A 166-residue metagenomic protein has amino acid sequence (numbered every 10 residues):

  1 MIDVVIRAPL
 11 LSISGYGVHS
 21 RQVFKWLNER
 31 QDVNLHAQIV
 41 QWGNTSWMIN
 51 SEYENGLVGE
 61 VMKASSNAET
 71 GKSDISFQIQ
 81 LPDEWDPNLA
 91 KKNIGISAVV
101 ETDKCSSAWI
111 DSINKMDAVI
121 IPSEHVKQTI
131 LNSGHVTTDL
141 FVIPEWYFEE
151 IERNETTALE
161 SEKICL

Functional and structural regions predicted by a protein language model:
M1-S73: N-terminal pre-catalytic "stem/leader" segment of glycosyltransferase-like enzymes
V5, A158-L166: Conserved donor-binding/catalytic core segment of Leloir-type glycosyltransferases
V5, T45-L131: Extended catalytic core of nucleotide-activated donor transferases of GT-like folds
L27-H36, D117-E124, V136-D139: Structural alpha-beta junctions
I94-G95, T137-P144: Short hydrophobic/aromatic-enriched beta-strand-loop microsegments
V142-R153: Short beta-strand->alpha-helix junction loop in the catalytic core of nucleotide-activated group-transfer enzymes
